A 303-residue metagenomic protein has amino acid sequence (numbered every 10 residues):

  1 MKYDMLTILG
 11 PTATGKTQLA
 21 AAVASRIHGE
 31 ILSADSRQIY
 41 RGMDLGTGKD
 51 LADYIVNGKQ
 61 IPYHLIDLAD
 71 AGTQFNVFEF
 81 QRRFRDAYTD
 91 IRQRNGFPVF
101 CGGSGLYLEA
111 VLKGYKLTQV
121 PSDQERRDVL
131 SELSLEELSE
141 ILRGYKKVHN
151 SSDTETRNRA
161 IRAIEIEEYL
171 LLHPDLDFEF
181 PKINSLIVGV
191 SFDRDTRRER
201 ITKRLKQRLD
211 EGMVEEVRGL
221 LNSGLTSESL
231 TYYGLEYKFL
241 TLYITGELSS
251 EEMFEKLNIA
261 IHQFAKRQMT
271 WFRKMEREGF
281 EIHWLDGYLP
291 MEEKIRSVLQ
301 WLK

Functional and structural regions predicted by a protein language model:
M1-K303: Phosphate/pyrophosphate-binding catalytic cores of soluble transferases and nucleic-acid-acting enzymes
